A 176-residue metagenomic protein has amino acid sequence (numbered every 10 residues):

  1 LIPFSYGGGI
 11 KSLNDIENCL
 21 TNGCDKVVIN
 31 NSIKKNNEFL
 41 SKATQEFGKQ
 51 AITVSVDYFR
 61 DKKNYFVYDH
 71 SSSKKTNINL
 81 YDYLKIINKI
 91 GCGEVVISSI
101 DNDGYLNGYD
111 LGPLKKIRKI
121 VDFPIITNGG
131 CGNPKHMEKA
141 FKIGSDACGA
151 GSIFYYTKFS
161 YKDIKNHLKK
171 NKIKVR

Functional and structural regions predicted by a protein language model:
P3-G23, G112-C148: Catalytic cores of alpha/beta
Y6, A51-D61, P124-C131, Y155-K158 (+1 more regions): Short, basic, helix/turn surface patches
G8, I29-S32, G151: Short beta->alpha connector loops at strand-helix junctions that form conserved, small/polar/Pro-enriched
K11-E17, N31-T53, F59, N102-R118 (+2 more regions): Active-site-adjacent beta->alpha loops and helix N-cap segments on the catalytic face of soluble alpha/beta enzymes
L20, C24-I97, D101-D103: Conserved anion-binding
N64-K75, Y105-N107, K116, I126-A150 (+1 more regions): Active-site-adjacent loop and "lid" segments of alpha/beta metabolic enzymes
K165-L168, K172, R176: Binuclear metal-ion centers of metallo-dependent hydrolases, dominated by the metallo-beta-lactamase
